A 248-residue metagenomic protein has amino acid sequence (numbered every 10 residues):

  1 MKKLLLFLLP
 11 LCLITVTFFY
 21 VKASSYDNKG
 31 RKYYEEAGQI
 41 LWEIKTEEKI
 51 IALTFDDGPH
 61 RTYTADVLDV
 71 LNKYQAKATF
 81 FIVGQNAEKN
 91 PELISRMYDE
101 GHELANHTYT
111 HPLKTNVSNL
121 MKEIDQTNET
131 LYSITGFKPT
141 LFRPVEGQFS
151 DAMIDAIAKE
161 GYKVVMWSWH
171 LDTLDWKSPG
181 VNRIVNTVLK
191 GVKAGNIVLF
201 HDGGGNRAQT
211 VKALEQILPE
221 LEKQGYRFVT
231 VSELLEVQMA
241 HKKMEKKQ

Functional and structural regions predicted by a protein language model:
M1-T54, P59-K73, K89-E92, Q216-I217 (+1 more regions): N-terminal pre-catalytic segment of deacetylase/amide-hydrolase enzymes
L9-P10, Y20-V21, K114, S150 (+1 more regions): Enrichment for repetitive, rod-forming helical segments
E48-I51, R61-Y63, N72-G205: Metal-dependent polysaccharide deacetylase catalytic core of the NodB/CE4 family, i.e., the active-site-bearing domain
V67-L68, S118, K212: Single-residue recognition of alpha-helix boundary sites
K177-P179, Q209-K212, A240-M244: Histidine/acidic-residue-rich catalytic or RNA/ligand-binding cores of hydrolases and nuclease-related proteins
K193-G205, Q209-V231: Catalytic grooves of carbohydrate-active enzymes
